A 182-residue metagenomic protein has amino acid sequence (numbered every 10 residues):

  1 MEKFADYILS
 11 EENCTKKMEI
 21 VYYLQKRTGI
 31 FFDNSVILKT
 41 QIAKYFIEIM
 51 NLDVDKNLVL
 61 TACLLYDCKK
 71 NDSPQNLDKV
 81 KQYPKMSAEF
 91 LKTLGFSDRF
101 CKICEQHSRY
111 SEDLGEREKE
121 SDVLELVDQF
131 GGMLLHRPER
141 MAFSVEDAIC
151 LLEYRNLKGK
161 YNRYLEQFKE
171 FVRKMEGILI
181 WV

Functional and structural regions predicted by a protein language model:
M1-P84, A88: Acidic/His-rich, divalent-metal-binding segments that scaffold phosphate/diphosphate chemistry
V59, C63, L91-L126, G131-F143 (+2 more regions): Histidine/acidic-rich helix-loop-helix segments that form or flank divalent-metal centers in metalloenzyme catalytic
K79-Y83, D122, S144: Short acidic-hydrophobic sequence patches enriched in Asp/Glu that either
